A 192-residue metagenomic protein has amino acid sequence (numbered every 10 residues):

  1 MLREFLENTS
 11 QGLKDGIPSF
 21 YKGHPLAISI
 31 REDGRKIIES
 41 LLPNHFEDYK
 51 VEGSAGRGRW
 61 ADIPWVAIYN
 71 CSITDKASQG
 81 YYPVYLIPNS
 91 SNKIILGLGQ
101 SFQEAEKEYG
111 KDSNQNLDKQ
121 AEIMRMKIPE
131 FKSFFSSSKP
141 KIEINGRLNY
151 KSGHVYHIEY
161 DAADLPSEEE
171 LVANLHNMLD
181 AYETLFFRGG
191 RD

Functional and structural regions predicted by a protein language model:
M1-D15, R31, K141-D192: Long, solvent-exposed, polar/charged low-complexity segments
G16-F20: Non-heme Fe(II)/2-oxoglutarate
Y21-T74, S78-G80: Glycine-rich, compositionally biased intrinsically disordered regions
K22, P88-I142: Compact, glycine/acidic-enriched structural inserts
P25-R35, S113-E122, V172-L175: Well-ordered, non-membrane alpha-helical segments in soluble/globular domains
A61-E108: Aromatic- and glycine-enriched beta-alpha-beta binding-site module
V66-I68, Y85, L96-L98, M124 (+2 more regions): Generic structural hydrophobic/aromatic packing signal, biased to beta-strands
